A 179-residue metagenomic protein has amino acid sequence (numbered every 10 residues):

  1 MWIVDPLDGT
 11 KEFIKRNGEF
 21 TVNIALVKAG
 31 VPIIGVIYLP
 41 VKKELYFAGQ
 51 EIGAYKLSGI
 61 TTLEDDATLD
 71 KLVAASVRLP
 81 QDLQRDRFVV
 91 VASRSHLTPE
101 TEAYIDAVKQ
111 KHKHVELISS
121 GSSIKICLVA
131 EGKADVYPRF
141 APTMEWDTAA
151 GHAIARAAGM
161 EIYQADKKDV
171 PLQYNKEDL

Functional and structural regions predicted by a protein language model:
M1-G59, D66: DPxDG-like acidic metal-binding loop motif
G9-T10, V90, V129: Buried hydrophobic positions in well-ordered alpha/beta secondary-structure cores of metabolic enzymes
P32-V36, R87-V89, A134: Short, hydrophobic/aromatic-rich segments at coil-to-beta transitions
G49, S58, L83, R94 (+2 more regions): Residues at the C-termini of beta-strands that transition into short coil/loop
A54, L79, L172-Y174: Short clusters of hydrophobic/aromatic residues that line enzyme substrate/ligand-binding pockets
D66, D70-L72, E102-K111, I118 (+1 more regions): Oxyanion/phosphate-interacting regions
V73-T101, A107, K111-S120: Short loop->beta-strand "edge-of-pocket" segments that line small-molecule binding or catalytic clefts across diverse
